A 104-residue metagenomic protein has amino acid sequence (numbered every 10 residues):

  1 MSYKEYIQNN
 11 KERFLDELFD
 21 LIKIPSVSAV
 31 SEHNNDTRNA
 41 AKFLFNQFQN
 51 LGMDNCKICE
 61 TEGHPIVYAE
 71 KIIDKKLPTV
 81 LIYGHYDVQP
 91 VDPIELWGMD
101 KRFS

Functional and structural regions predicted by a protein language model:
S2-S104: Acidic/His- and Gly-rich active-site-bordering loop/insert found across diverse amide/peptide-bond hydrolases
